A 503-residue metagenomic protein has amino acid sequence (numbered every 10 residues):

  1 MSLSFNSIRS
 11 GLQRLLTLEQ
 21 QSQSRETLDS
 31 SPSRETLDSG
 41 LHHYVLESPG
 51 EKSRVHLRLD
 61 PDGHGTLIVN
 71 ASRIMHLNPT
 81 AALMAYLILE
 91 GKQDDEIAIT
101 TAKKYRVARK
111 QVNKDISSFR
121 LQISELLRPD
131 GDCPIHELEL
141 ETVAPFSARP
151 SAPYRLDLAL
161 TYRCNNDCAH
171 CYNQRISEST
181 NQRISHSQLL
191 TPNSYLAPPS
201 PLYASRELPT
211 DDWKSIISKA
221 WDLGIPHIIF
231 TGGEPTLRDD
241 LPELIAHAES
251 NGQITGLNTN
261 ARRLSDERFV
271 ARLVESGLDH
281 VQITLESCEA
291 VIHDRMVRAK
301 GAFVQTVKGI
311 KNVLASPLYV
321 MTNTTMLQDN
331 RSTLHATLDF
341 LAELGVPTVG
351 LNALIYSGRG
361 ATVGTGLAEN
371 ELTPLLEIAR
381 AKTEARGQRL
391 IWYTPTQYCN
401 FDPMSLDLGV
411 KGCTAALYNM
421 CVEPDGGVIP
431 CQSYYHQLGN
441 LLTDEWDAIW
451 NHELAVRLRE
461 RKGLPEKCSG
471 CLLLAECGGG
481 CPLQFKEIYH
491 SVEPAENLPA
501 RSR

Functional and structural regions predicted by a protein language model:
M1-E26, S33-Y86, S147: Acidic, low-complexity/disordered tracts enriched in E/D and polar residues
S2-L15, R73-D157: Long, charge-rich, low-complexity alpha-helical segments
Q20-H43, L121, E178-S200, T210: Intrinsic disorder/low-complexity segments
P49, S433-R503: Flexible mid-to-C-terminal extensions adjoining Fe-S/redox cofactors in radical SAM and related proteins
K104, H136-S276: Conserved alpha-helical substructure of the radical SAM core
R163, D167, C171-Q174, A416 (+4 more regions): Cys/His-rich metal-chelating microdomains
S179, Y195-Y203, V274-S276, T284-E286 (+3 more regions): Radical SAM enzyme [4Fe-4S]-AdoMet core and its adjacent flexible, acidic and glycine-rich loops/tails across
P226, D279, P347: Short acidic/polar active-site loop segments enriched in Thr and Asp
